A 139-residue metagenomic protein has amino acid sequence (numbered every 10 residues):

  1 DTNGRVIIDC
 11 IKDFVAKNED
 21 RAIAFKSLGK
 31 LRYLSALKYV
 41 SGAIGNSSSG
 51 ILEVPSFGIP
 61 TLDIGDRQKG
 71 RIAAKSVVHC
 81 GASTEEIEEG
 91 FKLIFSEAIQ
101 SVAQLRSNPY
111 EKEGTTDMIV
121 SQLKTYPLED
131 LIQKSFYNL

Functional and structural regions predicted by a protein language model:
D1-L139: Nucleotide-activated sugar donor-binding and catalytic core shared by glycosyltransferases and related lipid-linked
